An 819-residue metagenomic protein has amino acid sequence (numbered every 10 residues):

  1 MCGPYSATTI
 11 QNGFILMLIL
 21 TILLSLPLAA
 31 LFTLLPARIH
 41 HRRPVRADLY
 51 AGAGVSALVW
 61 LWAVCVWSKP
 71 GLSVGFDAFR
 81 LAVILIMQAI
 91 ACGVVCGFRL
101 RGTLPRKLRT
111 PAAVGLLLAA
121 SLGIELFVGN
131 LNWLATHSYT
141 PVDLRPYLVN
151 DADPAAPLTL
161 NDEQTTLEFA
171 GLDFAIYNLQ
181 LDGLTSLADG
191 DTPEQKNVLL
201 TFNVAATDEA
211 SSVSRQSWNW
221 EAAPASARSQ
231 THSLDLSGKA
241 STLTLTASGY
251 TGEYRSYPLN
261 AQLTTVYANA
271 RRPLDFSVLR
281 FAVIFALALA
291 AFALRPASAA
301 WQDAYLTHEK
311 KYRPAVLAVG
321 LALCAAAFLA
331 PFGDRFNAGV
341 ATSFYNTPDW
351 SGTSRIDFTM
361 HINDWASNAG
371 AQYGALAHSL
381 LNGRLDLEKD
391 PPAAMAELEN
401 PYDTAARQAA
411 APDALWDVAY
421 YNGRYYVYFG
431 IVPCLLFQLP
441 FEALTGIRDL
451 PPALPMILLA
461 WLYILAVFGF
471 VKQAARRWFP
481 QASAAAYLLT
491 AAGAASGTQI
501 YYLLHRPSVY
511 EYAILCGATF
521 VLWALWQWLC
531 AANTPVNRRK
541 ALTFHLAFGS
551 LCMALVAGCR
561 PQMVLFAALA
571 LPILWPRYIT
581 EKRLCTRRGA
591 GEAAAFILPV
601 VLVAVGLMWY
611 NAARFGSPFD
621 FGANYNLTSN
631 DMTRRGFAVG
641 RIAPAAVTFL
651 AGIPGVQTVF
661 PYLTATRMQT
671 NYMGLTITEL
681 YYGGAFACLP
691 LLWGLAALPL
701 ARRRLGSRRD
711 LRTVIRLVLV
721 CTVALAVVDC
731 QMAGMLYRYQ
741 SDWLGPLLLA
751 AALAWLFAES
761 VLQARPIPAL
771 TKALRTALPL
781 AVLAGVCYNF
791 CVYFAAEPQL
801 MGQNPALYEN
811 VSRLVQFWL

Functional and structural regions predicted by a protein language model:
Q11-G54, R80-G129, L279-N368, Y487 (+2 more regions): Start-transfer (signal-anchor) and selected internal transmembrane alpha helices of multi-pass inner/ER membrane
P27-I39, T670-R712: Hydrophobic, aromatic-rich transmembrane alpha-helices and their immediate juxtamembrane boundary segments
A366, G370, N382-F429, V471 (+5 more regions): Interfacial juxtamembrane loops and adjacent helix segments that form the catalytic/substrate-binding surfaces
L450-P480, W523, Q527: Transmembrane-helix motifs of polytopic, lipid-linked glycan transferases
L515-V536, M553, A567-L569, P746-A750: Specific aromatic-rich, kink-prone transmembrane helix
L522, F544-R560, A567-A568, P599-L607: Membrane-interface alpha helices of multi-pass inner-membrane proteins
Q527-A554, R587, G591, A595: Short hydrophobic alpha-helices at membrane interfaces in multi-pass membrane enzymes
F566-V601: Perimembrane helix-loop-helix junctions
